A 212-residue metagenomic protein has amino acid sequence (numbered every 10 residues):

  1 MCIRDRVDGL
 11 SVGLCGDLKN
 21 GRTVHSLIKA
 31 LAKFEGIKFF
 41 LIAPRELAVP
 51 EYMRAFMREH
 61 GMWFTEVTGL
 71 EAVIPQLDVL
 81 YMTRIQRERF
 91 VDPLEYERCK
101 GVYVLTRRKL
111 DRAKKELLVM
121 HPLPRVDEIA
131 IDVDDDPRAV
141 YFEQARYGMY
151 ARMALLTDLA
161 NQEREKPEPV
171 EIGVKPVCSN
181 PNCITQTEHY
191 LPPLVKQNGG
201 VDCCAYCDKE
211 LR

Functional and structural regions predicted by a protein language model:
M1-I3: Short, small-residue-biased leader/transition segments that mark boundaries at the very start of proteins
R6-M82, V201-E210: Glycine-rich phosphate/diphosphate-binding loop of Rossmann-like nucleotide-binding domains
M57-V133, R138: Rossmann-like adenosine-cofactor binding region
E116-L117, P122-P167: Adenosine-phosphate binding glycine-rich loop
I172-K175, N180-P181, V201: Residues immediately within or flanking Cys/His clusters that coordinate Zn2+ in small zinc-binding modules
N182-T187, L211: Cys/His-rich microdomains that often coordinate metals
Y190-D202: Short linker/helix segments within small regulatory modules
